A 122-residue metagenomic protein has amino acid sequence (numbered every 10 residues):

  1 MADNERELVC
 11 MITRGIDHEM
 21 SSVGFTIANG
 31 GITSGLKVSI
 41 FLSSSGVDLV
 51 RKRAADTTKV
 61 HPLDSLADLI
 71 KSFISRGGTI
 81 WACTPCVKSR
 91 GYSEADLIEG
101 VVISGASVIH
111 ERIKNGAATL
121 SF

Functional and structural regions predicted by a protein language model:
V9-S22, A54: Short, glycine-rich nucleotide/cofactor-binding loops
S21-L36, I40: Histidine-anchored nucleotide/phosphate-binding helix
V38-S43, I80-T84: Short internal beta-strands
G46-V60: N-terminal beta-loop-helix "entrance" segment that forms/cooperates in small-molecule cofactor or anionic ligand
D56-H61, D96-G100: Short, flexible loop segments at the rims of nucleotide/cofactor-binding pockets, characterized by
T57-T84: A glycine-rich helix N-cap at a beta->alpha junction
S72-R76, W81, R90, E94 (+2 more regions): A short aromatic-anchored loop/beta-hairpin motif
S121-F122: Aromatic- and Gly/Pro-rich donor/ligand-binding loops that form nucleotide- or phosphate-bearing donor binding pockets
